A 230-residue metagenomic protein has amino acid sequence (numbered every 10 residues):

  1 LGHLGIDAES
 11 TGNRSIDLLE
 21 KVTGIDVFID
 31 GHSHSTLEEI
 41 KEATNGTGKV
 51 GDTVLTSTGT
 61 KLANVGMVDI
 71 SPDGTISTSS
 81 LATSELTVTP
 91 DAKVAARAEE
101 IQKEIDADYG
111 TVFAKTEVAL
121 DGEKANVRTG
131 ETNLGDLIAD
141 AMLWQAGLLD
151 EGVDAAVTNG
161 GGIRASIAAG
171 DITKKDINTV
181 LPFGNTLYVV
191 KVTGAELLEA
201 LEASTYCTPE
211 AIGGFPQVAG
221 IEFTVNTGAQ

Functional and structural regions predicted by a protein language model:
L1-T11: Short acidic, glycine-rich surface-loop motifs adjacent to enzyme active sites
G2-L4, G31-H34, G59-T60, G160-G162 (+1 more regions): Active-site metal-binding loops of divalent metal-dependent hydrolases
E9-N13, T60-K61, R128-D136, K191 (+1 more regions): Soluble non-cytosolic domains of exported or imported proteins
S10-V112, T208-A219: Active-site-adjacent helix-turn-beta-strand microarchitecture at beta-sheet edges that either contains or buttresses
K41-V54, N64, L137-Q230: Feature captures C-terminal
V68-I172, N226-G228: A short C-terminal boundary segment appended to hydrolase-like catalytic domains
